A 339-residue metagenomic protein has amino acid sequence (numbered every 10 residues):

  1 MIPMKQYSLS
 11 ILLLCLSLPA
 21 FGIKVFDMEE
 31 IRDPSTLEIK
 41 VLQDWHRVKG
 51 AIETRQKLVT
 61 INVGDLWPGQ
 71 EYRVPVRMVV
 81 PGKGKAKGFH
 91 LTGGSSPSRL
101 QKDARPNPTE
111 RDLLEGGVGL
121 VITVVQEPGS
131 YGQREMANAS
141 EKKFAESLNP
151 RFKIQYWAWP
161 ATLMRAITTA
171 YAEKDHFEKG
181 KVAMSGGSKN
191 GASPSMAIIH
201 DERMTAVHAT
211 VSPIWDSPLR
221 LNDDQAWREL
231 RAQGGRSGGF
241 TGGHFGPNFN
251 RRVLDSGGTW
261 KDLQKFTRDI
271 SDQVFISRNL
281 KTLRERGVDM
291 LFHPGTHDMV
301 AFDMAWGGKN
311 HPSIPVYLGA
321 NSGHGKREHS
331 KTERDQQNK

Functional and structural regions predicted by a protein language model:
C15-A20: N-terminal signal peptide c-region/cleavage motif recognized by signal peptidases
D33, I39-K83: N-terminal cap/lid segment of alpha/beta-hydrolase-fold proteins
P75-M78, K85-S96: Short beta-strand element of the alpha/beta-hydrolase
S96-R105, R111-A161, D216-E229: Cap/lid segment of the alpha/beta-hydrolase catalytic domain
E146-A161, R165-S188, M204: Gly/Ser-rich "nucleophile elbow"/oxyanion-hole loop immediately N-terminal to the catalytic nucleophile in hydrolases
G186-M196: Glycine-rich nucleophile elbow surrounding the catalytic serine of serine-hydrolase chemistry
M196-T259: Hydrolase active-site cap/lid region
L254-S322, H329: Serine-hydrolase catalytic core
